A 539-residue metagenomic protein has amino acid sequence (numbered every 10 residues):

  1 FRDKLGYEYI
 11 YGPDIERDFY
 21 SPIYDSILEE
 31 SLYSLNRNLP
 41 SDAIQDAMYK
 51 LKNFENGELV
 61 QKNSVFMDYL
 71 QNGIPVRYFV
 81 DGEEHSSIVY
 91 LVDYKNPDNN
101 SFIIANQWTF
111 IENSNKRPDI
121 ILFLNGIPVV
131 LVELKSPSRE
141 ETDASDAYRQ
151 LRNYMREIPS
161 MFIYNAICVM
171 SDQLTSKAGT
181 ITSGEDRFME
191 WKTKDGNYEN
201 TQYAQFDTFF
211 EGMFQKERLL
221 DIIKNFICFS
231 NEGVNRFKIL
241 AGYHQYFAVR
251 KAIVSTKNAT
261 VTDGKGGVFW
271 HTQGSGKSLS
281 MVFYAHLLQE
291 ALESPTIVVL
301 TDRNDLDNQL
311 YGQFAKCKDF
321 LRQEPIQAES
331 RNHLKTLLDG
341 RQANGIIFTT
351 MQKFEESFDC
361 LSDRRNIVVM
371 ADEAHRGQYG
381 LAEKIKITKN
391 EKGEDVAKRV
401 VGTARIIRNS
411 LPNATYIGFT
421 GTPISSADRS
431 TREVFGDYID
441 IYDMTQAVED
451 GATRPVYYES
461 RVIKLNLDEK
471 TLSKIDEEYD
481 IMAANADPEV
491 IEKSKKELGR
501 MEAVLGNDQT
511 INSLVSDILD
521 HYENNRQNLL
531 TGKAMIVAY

Functional and structural regions predicted by a protein language model:
F1-T296, D305-L321, Q342-I346, R364-N366 (+2 more regions): ATP-dependent helicase/translocase motor core
R139, L306, K353, R376-Y379 (+1 more regions): Residues immediately C-terminal
N200, R429-T531: Interdomain helical connector at the RecA1-RecA2 junction of SF1/SF2 helicase-like NTPases
T272, D302, Y539: P-loop (Walker A) phosphate-binding loop of NTP-binding proteins
N304, P325-K335, T350-E356: Conserved helicase motor
E329-I347, C360-R364: Conserved motor-coupling elements within RecA-like helicase/translocase cores
D372-E373: Walker B catalytic acidic pair
Y379-T471: Post-DEXD/H (motif II) to motif III coupling segment of the RecA-like Helicase ATP-binding lobe
